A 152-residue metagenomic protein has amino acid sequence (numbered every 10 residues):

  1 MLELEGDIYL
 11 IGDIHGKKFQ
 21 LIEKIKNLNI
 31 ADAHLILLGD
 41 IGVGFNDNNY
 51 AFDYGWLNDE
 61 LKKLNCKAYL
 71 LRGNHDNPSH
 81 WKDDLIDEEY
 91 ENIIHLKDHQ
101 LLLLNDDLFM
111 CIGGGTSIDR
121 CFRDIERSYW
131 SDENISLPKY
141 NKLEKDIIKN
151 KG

Functional and structural regions predicted by a protein language model:
M1-Y9, L101-C111, G152: Beta-strand-turn-beta hairpins that frame and shape the catalytic cleft of phosphate-ester-processing enzymes
L4, I11, K17-L104: Core catalytic region of metal-dependent phosphoesterases/phosphodiesterases, especially metallo-beta-lactamase-like
E5-G12, G44, F122, E126-E133: Acidic/glycine-enriched edge-of-secondary-structure segments
D107-G152: Active-site-proximal loop/helix segment associated with metal-binding centers of metalloenzymes
